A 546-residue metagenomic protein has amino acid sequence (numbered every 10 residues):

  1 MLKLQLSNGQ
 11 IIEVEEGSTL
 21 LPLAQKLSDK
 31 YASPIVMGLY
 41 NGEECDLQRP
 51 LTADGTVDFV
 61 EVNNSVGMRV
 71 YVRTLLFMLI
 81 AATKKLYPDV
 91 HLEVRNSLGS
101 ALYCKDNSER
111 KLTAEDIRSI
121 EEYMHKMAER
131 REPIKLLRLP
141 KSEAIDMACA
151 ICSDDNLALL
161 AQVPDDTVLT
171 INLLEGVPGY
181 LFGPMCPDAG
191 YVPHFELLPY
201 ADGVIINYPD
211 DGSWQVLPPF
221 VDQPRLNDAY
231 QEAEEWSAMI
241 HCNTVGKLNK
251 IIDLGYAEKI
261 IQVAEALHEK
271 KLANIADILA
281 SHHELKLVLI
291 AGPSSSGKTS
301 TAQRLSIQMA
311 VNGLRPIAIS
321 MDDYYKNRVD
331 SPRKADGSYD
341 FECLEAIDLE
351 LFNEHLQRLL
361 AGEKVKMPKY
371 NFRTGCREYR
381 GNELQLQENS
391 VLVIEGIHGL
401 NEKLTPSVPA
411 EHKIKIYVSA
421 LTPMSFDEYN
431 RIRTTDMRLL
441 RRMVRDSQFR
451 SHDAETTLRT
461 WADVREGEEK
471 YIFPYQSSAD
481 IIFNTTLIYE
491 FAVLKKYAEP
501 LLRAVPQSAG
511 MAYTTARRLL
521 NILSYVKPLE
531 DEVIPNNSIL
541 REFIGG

Functional and structural regions predicted by a protein language model:
M1-L76, I80-S100, E109-R110, E122-Y123: Ubiquitin-like/PB1-type beta-grasp interaction modules and other compact soluble beta-rich domains
R49, T56-M68, H91-K270, I275 (+1 more regions): Auxiliary tRNA-acceptor-end handling modules of aminoacyl-tRNA synthetases
H283, T405-G546: Conserved NTP phosphate-binding and transfer environment spanning the P-loop NTPase/kinase superfamily
V288-I290: Hydrophobic anchor at the beta1->P-loop junction of P-loop NTPases
K298: Conserved lysine of the Walker
T301, L305: Hydrophobic positions on the alpha1 helix immediately C-terminal to the Walker A/P-loop
I317, K326, D330-R373: Conserved nucleotide-sensing/catalytic segment adjacent to the nucleotide-binding pocket in NTP-handling enzymes
N353-E411, L458-Y475: Glycine-rich phosphate-binding loop used to anchor ATP phosphates in small-molecule kinases, encompassing both
